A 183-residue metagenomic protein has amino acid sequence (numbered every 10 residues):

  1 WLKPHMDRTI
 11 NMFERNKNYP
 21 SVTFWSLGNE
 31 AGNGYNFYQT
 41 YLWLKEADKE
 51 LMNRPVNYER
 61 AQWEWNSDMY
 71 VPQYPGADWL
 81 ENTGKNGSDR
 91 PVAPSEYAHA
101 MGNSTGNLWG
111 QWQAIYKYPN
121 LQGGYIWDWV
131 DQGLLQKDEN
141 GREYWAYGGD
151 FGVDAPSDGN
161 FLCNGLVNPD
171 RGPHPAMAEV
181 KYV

Functional and structural regions predicted by a protein language model:
W1-C163: Substrate-binding/catalytic cleft of secreted carbohydrate-active enzymes, primarily glycoside hydrolases
D170-V183: Surface beta-strand/loop "capping" patches
